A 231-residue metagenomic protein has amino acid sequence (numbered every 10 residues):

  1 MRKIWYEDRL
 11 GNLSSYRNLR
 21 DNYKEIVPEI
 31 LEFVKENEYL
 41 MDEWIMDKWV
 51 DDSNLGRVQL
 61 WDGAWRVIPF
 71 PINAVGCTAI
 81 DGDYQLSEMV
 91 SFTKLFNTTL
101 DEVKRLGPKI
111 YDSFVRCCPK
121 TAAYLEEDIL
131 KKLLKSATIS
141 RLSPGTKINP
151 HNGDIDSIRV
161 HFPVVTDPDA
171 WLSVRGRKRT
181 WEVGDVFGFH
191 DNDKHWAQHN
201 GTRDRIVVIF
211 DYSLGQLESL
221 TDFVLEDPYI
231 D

Functional and structural regions predicted by a protein language model:
M1-Y124: Non-heme Fe(II)/2-oxoglutarate
A123-P144: A short glycine-rich, His/Asp/Glu-containing loop-to-beta-strand
R141-S143, G153-A170: Short, conserved beta-strand element in jelly-roll/cupin
I148-H151, A170-L172, F189-G201, I209: Short beta-strand His + acidic residue motifs that chelate non-heme Fe in jelly-roll/DSBH and cupin folds
I158-P163, V186-G188, T202-L220: A short hydrophobic beta-strand segment most commonly corresponding to one strand of the jelly-roll/cupin
P163-V183: A short beta-strand-loop-beta hairpin characteristic of the jelly-roll/cupin
T180-V183, F187-N192: Extracellular carbohydrate recognition and processing domains and analogous Trp-centered ligand-binding platforms
E226-D227: Intrinsically disordered, low-complexity polar regions and short flexible loop motifs
